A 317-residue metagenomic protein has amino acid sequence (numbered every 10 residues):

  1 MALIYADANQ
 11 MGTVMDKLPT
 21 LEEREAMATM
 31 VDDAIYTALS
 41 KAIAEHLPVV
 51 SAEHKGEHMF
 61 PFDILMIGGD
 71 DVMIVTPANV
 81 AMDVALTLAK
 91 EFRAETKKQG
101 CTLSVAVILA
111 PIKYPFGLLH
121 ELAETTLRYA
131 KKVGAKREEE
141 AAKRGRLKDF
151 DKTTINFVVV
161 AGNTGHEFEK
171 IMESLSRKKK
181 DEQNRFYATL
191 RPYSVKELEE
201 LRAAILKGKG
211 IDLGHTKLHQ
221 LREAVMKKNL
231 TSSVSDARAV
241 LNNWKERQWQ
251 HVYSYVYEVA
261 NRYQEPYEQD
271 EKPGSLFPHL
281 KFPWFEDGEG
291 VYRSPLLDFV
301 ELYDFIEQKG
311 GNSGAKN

Functional and structural regions predicted by a protein language model:
M1-N317: Charged, helix-rich terminal subdomains or tails
